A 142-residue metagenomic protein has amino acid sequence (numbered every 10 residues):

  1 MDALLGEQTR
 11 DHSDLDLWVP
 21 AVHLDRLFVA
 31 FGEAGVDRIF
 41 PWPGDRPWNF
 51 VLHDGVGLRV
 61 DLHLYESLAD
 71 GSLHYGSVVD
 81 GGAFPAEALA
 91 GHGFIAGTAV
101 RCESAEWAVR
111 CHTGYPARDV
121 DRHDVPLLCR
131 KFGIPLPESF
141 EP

Functional and structural regions predicted by a protein language model:
M1-D2, S67-A69, V100, W107-V109: Short, solvent-exposed loop/turn segments at secondary-structure junctions
M1-L15, V19-A30, S104: Active-site nucleotide-donor binding segment shared across nucleotidyl transfer reactions
S13-L15, L58-V60, T98: Change "...and in nucleic-acid phosphodiester-cleaving endonucleases..." to "...and in nucleic-acid processing enzymes
L17, L62-L64, C102: Generic preference for hydrophobic
V29, S72-G76: Short, charged, solvent-exposed linker or helix-capping segments at domain edges/interfaces that act as flexible hinges
G32-P43, G91-H92, E138: Short secondary-structure junctions
G35-S72: Conserved catalytic core of two-metal-ion nucleotidyltransferases
Y75-P142: Catalytic cores of NTP-dependent nucleotidyl/adenyl transfer enzymes across multiple folds
